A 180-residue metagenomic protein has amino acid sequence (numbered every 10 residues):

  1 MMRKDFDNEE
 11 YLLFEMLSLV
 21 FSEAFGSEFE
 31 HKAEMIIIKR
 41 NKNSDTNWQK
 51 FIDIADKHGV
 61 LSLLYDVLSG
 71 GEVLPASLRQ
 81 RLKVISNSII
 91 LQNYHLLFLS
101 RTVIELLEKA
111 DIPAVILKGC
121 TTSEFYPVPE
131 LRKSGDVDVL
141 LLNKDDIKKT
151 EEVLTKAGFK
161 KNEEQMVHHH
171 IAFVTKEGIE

Functional and structural regions predicted by a protein language model:
R3, G26, E130-R132, E164: Generic secretory/membrane-interface signal
R3-L17, S22-K118: Helical scaffold of the NTase/Pol beta-like nucleotidyltransferase catalytic core
G70, T122, H169-H170: Positions that flank functional sites
L74, Y126-P127, F173: Short Asp/Glu-rich motifs
L82-I85, V137, E180: Short, charged low-complexity intrinsically disordered segments located at boundaries of structured domains
Q92, L96, S100, T155-E180: Conserved catalytic core of two-metal-ion nucleotidyltransferases
R101-V137, L141-E151: Active-site nucleotide-donor binding segment shared across nucleotidyl transfer reactions
